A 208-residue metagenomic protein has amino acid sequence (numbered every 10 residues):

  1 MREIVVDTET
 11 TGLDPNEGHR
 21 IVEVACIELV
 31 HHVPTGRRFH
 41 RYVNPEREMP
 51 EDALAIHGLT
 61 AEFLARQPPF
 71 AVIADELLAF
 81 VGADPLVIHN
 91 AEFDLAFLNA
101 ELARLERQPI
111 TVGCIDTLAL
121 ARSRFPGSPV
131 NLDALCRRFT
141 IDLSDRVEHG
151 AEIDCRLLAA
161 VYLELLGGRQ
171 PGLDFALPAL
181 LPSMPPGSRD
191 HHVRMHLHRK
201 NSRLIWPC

Functional and structural regions predicted by a protein language model:
M1-V112, R122-P126, A134-H149: Conserved non-catalytic scaffold segment of RNase H-like nuclease domains
P85-E92, F97, E101-L102, N131-R194: Acidic, Mg2+-coordinating catalytic module of metal-dependent nucleases/exonucleases that use a two-metal-ion mechanism
L120-A121, L173: Short gly/pro/ser/thr-enriched loop/turn and capping motifs at secondary-structure boundaries
R124-S128, H198-R199: A general structural motif
S188-C208: Long hydrophobic alpha-helical segments typical of transmembrane helices together with their membrane-interfacial
